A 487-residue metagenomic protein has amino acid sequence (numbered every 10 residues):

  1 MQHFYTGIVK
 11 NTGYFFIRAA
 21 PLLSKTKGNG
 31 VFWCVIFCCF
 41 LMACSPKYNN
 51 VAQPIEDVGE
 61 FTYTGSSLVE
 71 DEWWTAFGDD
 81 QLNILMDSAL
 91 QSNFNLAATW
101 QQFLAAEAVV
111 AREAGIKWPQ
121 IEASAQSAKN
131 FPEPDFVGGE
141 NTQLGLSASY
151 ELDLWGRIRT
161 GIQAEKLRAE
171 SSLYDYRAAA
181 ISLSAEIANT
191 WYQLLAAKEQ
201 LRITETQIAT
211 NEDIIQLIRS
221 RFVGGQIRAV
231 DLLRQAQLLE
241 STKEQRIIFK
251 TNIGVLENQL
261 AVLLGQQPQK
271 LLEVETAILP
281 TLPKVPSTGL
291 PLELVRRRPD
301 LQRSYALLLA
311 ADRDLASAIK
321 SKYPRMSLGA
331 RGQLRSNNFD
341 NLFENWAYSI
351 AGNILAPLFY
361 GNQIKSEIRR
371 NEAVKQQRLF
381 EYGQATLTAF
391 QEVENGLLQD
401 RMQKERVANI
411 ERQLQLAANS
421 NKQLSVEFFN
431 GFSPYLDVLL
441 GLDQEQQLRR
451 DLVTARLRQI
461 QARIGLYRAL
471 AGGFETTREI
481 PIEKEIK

Functional and structural regions predicted by a protein language model:
M1-G28: N-terminal secretory signal peptides that target proteins for export/translocation
W33-L41: Bacterial N-terminal signal peptides
C44-E60, D87-D153, I253-L271, V285-S366 (+2 more regions): A small-residue-enriched
T64-S88: Regulatory alphaC helix of protein kinase catalytic domains
A97-A98, A114-G115, L152-A180, V230 (+8 more regions): Sec/SRP-type N-terminal targeting helices
Y174-L290, Q399, V426, Q444-E445 (+1 more regions): Periplasmic alpha-helical coiled-coil/stalk elements that build and connect Gram-negative outer-membrane
E212, S241-Q269, A318, Q403 (+1 more regions): Short segments within alpha-helical structural elements
G465-K487: Gram-negative outer-membrane assembly/targeting C-terminal domains
